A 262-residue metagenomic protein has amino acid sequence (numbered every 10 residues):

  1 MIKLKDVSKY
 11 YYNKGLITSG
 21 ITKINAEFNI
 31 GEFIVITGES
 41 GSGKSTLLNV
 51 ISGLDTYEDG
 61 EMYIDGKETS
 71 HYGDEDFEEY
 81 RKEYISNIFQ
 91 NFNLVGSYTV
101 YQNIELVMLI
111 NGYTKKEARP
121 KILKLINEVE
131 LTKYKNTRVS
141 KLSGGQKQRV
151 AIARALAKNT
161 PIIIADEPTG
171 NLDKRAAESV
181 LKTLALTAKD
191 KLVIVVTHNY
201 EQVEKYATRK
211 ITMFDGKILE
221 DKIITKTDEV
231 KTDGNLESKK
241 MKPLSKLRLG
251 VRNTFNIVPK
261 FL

Functional and structural regions predicted by a protein language model:
T37-E39: The feature captures the beta-strand-to-loop junction immediately N-terminal to the Walker
S52: Helix-to-loop junction immediately C-terminal to a conserved catalytic motif
G60-H71: Conserved ABC transporter NBD signature motif
K82, T137, K158, K189: Conserved signature/switch motifs of ABC ATPase nucleotide-binding domains
Y98-E105: Short coil-to-helix segment of the ABC ATPase nucleotide-binding domain corresponding to the Q-loop/switch region
R138-L142, Q146-Q148: Conserved ABC ATPase signature
I163-D166: Catalytic Walker B motif of ABC-type/P-loop ATPase nucleotide-binding domains
